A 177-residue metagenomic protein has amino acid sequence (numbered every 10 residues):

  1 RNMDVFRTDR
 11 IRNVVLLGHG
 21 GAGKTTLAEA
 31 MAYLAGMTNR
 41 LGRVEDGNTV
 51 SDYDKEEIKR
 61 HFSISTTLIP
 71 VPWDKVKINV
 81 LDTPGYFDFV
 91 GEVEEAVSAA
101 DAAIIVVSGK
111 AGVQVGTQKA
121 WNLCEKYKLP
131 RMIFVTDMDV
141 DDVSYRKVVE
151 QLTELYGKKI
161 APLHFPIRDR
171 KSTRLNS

Functional and structural regions predicted by a protein language model:
R1-V107, V113, Y156, P162: P-loop NTPase switch module centered on the Walker A-proximal segment
G23, V140, D169: Flexible, glycine-rich phosphate/dinucleotide-binding loops and adjacent beta-alpha linkers at cofactor/substrate
G42-R43, M132, I167: Residue-level detector of alpha-helical recognition elements and their boundaries
D46-V50, A99, N122, T136 (+1 more regions): A sequence-level detector of short, solvent-exposed, charge-rich linear segments
V50, V115, D142, R170-K171: Short secondary-structure boundary/hinge segments and terminal tails
V97, A103-L163: Conserved C-terminal guanine-recognition region of P-loop GTPase G domains, centered on the G4
L163-K171: Cys/His-rich Zn2+-binding cysteine-cluster or related metal-binding knuckle/ribbon modules and their
T173-S177: Conserved small/polar residues in nucleotide/adenosyl-binding loops
